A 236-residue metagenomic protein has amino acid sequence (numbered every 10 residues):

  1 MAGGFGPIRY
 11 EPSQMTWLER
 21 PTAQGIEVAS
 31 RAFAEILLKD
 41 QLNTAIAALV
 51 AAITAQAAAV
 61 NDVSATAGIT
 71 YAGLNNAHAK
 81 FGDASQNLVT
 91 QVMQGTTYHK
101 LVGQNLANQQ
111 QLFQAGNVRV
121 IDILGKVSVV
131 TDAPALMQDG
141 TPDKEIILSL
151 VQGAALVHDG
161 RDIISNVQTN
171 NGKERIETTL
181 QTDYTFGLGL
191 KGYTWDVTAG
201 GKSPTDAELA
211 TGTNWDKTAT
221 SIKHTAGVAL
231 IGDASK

Functional and structural regions predicted by a protein language model:
M1-G4: Assembly/oligomerization interface modules of large self-assembling protein complexes
G6-R20, L74-Q110: Structured, hydrophobic secondary-structure cores that serve as assembly/anchoring elements
P12-A84, K202-S235: Alpha-helical scaffold segments that mediate packing/assembly in large oligomeric complexes
G25, V89-T90, G153-A155: Short, surface-exposed helix-loop/turn micro-motifs enriched in polar/charged residues
T44, A48, A52, Q56 (+6 more regions): A sequence-level detector of short, solvent-exposed, charge-rich linear segments
A65-I69, G103-K236: Sequence/fold signature of self-assembling virion shell proteins
